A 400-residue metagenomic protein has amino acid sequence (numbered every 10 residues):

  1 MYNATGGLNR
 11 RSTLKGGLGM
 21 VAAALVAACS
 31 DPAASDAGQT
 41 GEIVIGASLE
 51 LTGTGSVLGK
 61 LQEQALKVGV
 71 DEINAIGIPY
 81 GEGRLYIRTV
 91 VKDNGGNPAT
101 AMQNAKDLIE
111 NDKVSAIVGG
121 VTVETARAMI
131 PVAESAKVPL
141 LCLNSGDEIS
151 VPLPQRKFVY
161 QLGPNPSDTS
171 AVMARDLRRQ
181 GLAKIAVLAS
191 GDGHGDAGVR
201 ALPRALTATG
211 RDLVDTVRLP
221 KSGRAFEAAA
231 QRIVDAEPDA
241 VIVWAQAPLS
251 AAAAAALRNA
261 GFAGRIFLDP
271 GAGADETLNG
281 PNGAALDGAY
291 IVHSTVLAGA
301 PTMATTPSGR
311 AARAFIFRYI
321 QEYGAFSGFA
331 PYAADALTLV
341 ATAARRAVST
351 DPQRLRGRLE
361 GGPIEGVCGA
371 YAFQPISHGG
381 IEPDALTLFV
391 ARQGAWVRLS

Functional and structural regions predicted by a protein language model:
M1-S12, G16-A27: N-terminal secretory signal peptides
G6, A28-G46: C-terminal segment of N-terminal export signals and the immediately downstream linker at the start of the mature
P32-G38, V57-Q62, P79-P152, L162 (+2 more regions): Beta-alpha junction/loop-to-helix N-cap segments that form part of ligand/metal-binding clefts
G46-G69, K92-P98, V121-T122, G191-G195 (+2 more regions): Extracytoplasmic "Venus flytrap"
L58-Y80, R204-A205: Short, polar/charged alpha-helical segment
A99, V114-V217, R265-I291: Extracytoplasmic ligand/sensor domains, especially the bilobed periplasmic-binding protein
L257-A334, W396: Extracellular/periplasmic periplasmic-binding protein-like sensory domains
R318-A334, L339-A395: Segments of small-molecule ligand-sensing domains
